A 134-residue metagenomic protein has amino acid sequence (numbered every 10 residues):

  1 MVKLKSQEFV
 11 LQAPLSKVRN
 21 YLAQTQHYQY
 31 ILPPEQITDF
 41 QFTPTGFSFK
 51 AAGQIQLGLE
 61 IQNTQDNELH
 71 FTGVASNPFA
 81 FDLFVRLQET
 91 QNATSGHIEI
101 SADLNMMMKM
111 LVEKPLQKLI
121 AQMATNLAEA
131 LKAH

Functional and structural regions predicted by a protein language model:
M1-Q41: Hydrophobic ligand-binding cavity/cleft-lining segments
V2-E8, G46, Q56, E68 (+2 more regions): Intrinsic-disorder/low-complexity, polar/charged segments enriched in Ser/Thr/Lys/Arg/Asp/Glu/Gln
E8-Q12, S48, E60, R86: Generic structural detector for well-ordered beta-strands
V18-L22, Y28, I61, F71 (+2 more regions): Hydrophobic pocket/interface hotspot
Q29, Q36-P78, K132-H134: Glycine-rich portal/gate segments that line the openings of hydrophobic small-molecule binding cavities
A75-T125: Beta-strand/loop substructures that line and gate deep hydrophobic ligand-binding cavities in soluble
